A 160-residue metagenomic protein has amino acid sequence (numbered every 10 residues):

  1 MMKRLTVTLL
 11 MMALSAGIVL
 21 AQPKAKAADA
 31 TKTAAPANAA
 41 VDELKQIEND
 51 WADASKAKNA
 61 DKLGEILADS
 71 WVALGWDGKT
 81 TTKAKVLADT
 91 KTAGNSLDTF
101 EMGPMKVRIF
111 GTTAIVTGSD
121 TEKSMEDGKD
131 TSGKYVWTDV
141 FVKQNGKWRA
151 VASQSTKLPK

Functional and structural regions predicted by a protein language model:
M1-Q22: N-terminal export/membrane-targeting signals
T8, Q22-K160: A beta-strand edge to alpha-helix "cap/lid" segment located at domain peripheries
